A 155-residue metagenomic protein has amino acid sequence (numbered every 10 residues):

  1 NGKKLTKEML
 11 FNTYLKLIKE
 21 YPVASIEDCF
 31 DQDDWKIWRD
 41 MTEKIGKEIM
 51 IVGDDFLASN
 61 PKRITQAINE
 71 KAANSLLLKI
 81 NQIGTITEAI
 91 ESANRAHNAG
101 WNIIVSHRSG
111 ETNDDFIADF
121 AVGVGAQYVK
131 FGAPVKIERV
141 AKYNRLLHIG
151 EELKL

Functional and structural regions predicted by a protein language model:
N1-L155: Catalytic core of soluble alpha/beta enzymes
